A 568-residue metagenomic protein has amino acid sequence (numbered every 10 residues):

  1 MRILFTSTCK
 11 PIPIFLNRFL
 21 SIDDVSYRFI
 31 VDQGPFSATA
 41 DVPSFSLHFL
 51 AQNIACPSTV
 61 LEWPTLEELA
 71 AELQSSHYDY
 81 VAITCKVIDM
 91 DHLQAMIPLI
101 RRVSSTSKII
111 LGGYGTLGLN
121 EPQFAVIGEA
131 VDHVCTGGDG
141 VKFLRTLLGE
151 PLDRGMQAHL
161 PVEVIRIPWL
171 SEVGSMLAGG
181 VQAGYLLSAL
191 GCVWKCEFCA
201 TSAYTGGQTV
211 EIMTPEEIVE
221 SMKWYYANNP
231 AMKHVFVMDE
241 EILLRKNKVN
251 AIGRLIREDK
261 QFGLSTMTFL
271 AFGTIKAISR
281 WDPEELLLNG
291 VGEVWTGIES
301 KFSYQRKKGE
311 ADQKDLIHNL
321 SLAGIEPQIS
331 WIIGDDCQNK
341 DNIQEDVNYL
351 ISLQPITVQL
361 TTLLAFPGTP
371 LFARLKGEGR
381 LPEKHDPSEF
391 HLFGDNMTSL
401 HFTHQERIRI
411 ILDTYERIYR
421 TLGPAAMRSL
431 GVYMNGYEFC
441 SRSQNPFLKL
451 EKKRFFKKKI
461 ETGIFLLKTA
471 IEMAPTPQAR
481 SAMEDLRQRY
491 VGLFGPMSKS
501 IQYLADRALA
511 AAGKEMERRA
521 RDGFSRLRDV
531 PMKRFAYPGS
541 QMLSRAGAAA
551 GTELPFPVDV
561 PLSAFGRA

Functional and structural regions predicted by a protein language model:
M1-A231: Acidic, low-complexity intrinsically disordered segments
R2-T8, I12-D23, L73-D79, A130 (+1 more regions): Radical SAM enzyme core and accessory elements
L20-S21, I252-I256, A373-G379: Short secondary-structure boundary/capping segments
P43, D89-M90, R245, S279 (+1 more regions): Alpha-helix N-cap/loop-to-helix initiation residues
Y80, I110, V219, Y226-M238 (+6 more regions): Conserved C-terminal portion of the radical SAM core fold that forms the substrate/S-adenosylmethionine-binding
C85, D89, G115-T116, E241 (+3 more regions): Structured beta->alpha junctions
G138, M213, N247, K308 (+2 more regions): Residue-level signal for the nucleotide or nucleotide-sugar donor/cofactor binding architecture
P168-Q328, I333, N348: Radical SAM [4Fe-4S] cluster-binding motif and immediate context
